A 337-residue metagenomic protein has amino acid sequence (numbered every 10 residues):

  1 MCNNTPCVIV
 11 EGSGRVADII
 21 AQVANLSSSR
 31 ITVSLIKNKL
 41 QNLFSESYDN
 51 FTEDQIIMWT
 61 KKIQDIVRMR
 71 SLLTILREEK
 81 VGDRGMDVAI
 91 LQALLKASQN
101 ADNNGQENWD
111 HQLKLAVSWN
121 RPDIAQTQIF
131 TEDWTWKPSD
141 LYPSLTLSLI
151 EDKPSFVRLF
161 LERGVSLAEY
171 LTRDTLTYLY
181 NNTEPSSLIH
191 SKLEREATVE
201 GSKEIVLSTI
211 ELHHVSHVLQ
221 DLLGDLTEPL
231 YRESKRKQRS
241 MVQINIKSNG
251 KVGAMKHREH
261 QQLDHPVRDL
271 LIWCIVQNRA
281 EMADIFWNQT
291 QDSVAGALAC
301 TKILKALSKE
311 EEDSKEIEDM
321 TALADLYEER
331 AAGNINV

Functional and structural regions predicted by a protein language model:
T5, I19, I31-V337: Activation on extended, non-transmembrane soluble regions of large proteins
P6-E11: Short hydrophobic alpha-helical runs that function as membrane-insertion/retention elements
G12-R15, L176: Short, acidic/turn-prone active-site loops that include or flank metal/cofactor- and phosphate-binding residues
A17-S27: Glycine-rich, charge-decorated loop segments at or immediately adjacent to ligand/cofactor-binding or catalytic sites
